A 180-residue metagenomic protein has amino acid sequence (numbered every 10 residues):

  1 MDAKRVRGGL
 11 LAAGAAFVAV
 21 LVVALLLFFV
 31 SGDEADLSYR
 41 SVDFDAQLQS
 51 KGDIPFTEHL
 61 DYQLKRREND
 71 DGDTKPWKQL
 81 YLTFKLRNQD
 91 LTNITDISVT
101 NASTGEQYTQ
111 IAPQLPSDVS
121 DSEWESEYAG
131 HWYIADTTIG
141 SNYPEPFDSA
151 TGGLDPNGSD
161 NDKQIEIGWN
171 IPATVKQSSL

Functional and structural regions predicted by a protein language model:
M1-L180: Lumenal/extracellular ectodomains and adaptor appendage modules of the eukaryotic vesicle/secretory system
